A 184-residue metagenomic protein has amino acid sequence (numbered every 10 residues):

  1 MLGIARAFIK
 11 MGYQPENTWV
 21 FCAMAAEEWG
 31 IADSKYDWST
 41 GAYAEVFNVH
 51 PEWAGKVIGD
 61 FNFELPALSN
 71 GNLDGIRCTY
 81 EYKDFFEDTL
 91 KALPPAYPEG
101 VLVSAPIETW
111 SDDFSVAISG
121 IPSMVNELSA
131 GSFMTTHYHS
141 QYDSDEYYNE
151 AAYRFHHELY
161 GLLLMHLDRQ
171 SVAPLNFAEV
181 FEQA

Functional and structural regions predicted by a protein language model:
L2-E81: Acidic/histidine-rich catalytic neighborhood of metal-dependent amide-processing enzymes
V57, P66-E182: Active-site-adjacent substrate-binding region of metalloamidase/peptidase-like peptide-processing proteins
